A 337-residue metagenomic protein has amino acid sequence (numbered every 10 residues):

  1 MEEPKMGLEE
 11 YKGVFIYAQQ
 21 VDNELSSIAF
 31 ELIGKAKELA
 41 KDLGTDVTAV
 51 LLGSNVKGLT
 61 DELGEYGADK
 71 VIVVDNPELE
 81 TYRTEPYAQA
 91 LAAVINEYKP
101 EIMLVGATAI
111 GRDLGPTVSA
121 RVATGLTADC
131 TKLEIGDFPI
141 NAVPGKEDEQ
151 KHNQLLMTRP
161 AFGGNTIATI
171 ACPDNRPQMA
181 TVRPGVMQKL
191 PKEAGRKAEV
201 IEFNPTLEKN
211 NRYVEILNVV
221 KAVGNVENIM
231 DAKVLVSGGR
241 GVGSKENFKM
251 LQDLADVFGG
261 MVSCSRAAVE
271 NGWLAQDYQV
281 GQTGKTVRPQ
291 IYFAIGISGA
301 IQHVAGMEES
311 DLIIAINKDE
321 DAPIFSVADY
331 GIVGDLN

Functional and structural regions predicted by a protein language model:
M1-N337: N-terminal glycine-rich FAD/FM-binding segment characteristic of electron-transfer flavoproteins
